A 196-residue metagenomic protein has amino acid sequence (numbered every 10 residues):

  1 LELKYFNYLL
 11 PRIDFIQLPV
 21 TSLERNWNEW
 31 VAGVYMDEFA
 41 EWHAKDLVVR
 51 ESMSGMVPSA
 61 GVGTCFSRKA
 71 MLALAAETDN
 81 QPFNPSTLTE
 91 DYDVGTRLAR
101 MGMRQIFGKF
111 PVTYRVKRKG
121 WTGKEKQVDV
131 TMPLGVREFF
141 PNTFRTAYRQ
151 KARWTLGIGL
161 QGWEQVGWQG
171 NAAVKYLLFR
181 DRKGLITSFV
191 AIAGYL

Functional and structural regions predicted by a protein language model:
L1-R149: Internal catalytic domains of large membrane-associated glycosyltransferases
M53-G55, T113, K119, E125-L196: Basic/Trp-rich segment in TM-proximal cytosolic loops or flexible interdomain/linker regions
